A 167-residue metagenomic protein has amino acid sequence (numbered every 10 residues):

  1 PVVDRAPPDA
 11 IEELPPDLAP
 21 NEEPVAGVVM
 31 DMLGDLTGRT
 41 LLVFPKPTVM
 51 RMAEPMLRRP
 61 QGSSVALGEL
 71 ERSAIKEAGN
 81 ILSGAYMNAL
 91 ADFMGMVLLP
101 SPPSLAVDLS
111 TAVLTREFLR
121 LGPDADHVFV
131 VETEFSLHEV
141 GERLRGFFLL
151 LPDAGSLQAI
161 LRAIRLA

Functional and structural regions predicted by a protein language model:
P1-A167: N-terminal auxiliary interaction/assembly segments of multi-subunit proteins
